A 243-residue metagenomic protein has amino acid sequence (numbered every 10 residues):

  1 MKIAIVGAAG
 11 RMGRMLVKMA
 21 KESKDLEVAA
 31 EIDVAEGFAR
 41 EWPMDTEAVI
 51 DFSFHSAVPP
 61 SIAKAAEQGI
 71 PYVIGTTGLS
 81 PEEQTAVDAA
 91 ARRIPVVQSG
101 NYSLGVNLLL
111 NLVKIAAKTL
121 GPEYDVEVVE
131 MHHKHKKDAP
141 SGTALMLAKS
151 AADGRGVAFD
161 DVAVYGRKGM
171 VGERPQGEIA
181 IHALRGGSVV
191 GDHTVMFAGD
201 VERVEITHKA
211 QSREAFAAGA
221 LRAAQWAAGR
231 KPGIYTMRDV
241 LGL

Functional and structural regions predicted by a protein language model:
K2-M44, P122-L243: C-terminal substrate-binding/catalytic lobe of Rossmann-fold NAD(P)-dependent oxidoreductases
V34-E36, T77-S80, N101-Y102: Short, acidic/turn-prone active-site loops that include or flank metal/cofactor- and phosphate-binding residues
W42-I50, A66-Y72: Short acidic/histidine-rich motifs immediately flanking catalytic phosphotransfer sites in two-component signaling
S53-F54, T77, A183-R185: Short glycine-/small-residue-rich Rossmann-like dinucleotide-binding loops
A63, E67, T76-V96, N107 (+1 more regions): Rossmann-fold NAD(P)-binding glycine/threonine-rich loop
P71, A86-S103, G121-V126: Rossmann-fold dehydrogenase core element
